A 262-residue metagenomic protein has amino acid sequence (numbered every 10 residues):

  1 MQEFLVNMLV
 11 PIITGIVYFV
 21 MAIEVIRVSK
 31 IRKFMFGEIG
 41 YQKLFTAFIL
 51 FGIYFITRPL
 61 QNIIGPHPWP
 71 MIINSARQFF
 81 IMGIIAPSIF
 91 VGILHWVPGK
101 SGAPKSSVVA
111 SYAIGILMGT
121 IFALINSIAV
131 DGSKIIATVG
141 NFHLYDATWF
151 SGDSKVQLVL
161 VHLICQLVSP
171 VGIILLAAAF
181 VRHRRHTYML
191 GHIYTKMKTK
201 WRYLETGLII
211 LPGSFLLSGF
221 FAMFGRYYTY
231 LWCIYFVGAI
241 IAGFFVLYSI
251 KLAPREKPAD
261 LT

Functional and structural regions predicted by a protein language model:
Q2-V17, M118-V181, Y228-W232: Extracellular-loop-to-transmembrane junctions of the mid-late helices
F4-F19, E38-T120, Q166, Y228-A242: Individual alpha-helical transmembrane segments in multi-pass integral membrane proteins
T14-K30: N-terminal signal-anchor/start-transfer transmembrane helix
M21-V25, I89-H95, S169-H186: Transmembrane alpha-helical segments in integral membrane proteins
R32-L50, A103-S111, T195-G207, K257-T262: Membrane-interfacial loop-to-transmembrane alpha-helix junctions, especially the N-terminal start
T57-P68, L124-K134, L216-R226: Juxtamembrane "helix-exit" motif on the non-cytosolic side of transmembrane helices
G92-H95, F122-S127, A242-A253: Membrane-water interface at the C-terminal end of transmembrane alpha helices
V171-T262: C-terminal transmembrane-bundle signature of multipass membrane proteins, characterized by strong activation on
